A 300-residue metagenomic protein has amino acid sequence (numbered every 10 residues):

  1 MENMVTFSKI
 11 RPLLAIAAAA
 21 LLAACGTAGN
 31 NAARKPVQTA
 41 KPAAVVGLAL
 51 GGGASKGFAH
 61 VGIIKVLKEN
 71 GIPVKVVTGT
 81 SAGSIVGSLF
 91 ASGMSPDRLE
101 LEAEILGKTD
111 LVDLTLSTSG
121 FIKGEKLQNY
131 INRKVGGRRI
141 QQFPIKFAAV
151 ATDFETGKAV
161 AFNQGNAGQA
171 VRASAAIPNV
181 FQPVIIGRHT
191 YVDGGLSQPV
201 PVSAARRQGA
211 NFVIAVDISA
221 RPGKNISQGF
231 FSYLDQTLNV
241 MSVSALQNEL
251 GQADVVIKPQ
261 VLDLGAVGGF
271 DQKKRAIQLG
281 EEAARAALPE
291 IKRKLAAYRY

Functional and structural regions predicted by a protein language model:
E2-F7, P12-A15, C25-V77, L89-Y300: Patatin-like phospholipase
G79, G83: Gly/Ala-rich beta-loop-alpha elbow adjacent to hydrolase catalytic centers
